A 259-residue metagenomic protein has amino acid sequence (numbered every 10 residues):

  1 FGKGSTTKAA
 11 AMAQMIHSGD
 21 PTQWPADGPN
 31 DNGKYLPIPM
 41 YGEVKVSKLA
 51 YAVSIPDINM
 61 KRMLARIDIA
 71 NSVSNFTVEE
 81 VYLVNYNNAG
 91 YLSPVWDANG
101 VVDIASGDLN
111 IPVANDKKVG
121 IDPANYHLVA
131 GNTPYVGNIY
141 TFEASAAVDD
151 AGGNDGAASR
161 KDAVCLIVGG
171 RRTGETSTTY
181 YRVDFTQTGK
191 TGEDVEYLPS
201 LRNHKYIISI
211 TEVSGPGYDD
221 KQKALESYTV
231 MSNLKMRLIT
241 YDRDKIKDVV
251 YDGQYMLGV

Functional and structural regions predicted by a protein language model:
F1-T6, D57, R66-H204, S209-E212 (+1 more regions): Tryptophan-paired
A10-R62, A70-S72, T191-G258: Extracellular beta-sheet/turn segments enriched in Thr/Pro/Gly and aliphatic residues
